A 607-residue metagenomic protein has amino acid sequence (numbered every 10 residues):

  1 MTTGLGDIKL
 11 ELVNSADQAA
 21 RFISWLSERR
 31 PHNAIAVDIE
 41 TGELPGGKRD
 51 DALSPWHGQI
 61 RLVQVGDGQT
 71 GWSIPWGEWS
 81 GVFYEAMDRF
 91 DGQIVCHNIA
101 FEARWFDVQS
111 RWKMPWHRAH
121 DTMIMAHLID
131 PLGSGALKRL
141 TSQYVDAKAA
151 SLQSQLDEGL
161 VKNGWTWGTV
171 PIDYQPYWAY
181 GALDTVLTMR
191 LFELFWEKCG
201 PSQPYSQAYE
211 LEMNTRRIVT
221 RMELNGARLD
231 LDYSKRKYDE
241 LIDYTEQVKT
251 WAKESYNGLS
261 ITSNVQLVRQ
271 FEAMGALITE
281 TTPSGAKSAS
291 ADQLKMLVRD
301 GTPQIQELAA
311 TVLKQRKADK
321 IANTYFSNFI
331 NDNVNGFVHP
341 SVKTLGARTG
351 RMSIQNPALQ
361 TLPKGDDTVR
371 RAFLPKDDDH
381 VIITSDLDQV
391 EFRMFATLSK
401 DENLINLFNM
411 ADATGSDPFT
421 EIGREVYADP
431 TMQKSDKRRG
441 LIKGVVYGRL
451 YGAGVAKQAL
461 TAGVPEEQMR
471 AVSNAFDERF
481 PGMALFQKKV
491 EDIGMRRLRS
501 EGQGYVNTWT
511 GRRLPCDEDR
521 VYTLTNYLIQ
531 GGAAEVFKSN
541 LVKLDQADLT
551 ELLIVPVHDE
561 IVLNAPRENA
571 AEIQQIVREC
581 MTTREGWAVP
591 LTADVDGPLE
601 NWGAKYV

Functional and structural regions predicted by a protein language model:
M1-G68, Y144-A147, L152, L156-G365 (+9 more regions): Conserved "right-hand" nucleotidyltransferase catalytic core of DNA-directed polymerases
A36, G92-E102, T384: Acidic beta-strand-to-loop metal/phosphate-binding motif
L44-G46, A100-W112, H127-I129, R269-G275 (+2 more regions): Short active-site loop/helix that positions an aromatic residue
D67-I94, A227, D412: Nucleic-acid-processing active sites and adjacent nucleic-acid-binding tracks, predominantly divalent metal-dependent
D107-A119, L132-K138, S202-Y205, D401-I405: A short alpha->loop->secondary-structure connector
K113-D130, L137-R139, D412-F419: Conserved beta-strand -> loop -> alpha-helix junction used to position metal-binding or nucleic-acid-contacting
T220, L224, A276-T279, R299-P303 (+5 more regions): Conserved catalytic core of nucleic-acid polymerases
Y238-V265, N474-V490, E568-V607: Polymerase palm active-site segment centered on the conserved acidic dipeptide of motif C
